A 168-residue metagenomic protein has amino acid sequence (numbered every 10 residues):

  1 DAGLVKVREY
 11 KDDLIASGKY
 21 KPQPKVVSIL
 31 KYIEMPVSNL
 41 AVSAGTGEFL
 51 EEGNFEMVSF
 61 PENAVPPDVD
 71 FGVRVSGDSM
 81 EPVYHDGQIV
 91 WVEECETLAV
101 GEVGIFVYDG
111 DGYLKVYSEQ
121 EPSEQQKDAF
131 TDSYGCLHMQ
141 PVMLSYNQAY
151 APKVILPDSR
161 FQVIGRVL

Functional and structural regions predicted by a protein language model:
D1, G53-P61, L156-P157: Helix N-cap / beta->alpha transition motif
D1-S28: Helix-turn-helix-like N-terminal two-helix hairpins of bacterial/phage DNA-binding regulators
L4, S43-T46, F106: Short stretches within intrinsically disordered, low-complexity N-terminal or propeptide regions
V7, P22, F49-E51, M57 (+3 more regions): Intrinsically disordered, low-complexity, compositionally biased regions/tails
Y10, E52-N54, Y84: Residue-level recognition of conserved structural "scaffold" positions that shape functional pockets and channels
L14, Y20, N39-V42, E102 (+2 more regions): N-terminal cationic amphipathic segment used for targeting or macromolecule association
G18-S59: Extended boundary segments
N63-L168: Acidic/glycine-rich C-terminal interaction modules and beta/coil loop segments that lie outside canonical DNA-binding
